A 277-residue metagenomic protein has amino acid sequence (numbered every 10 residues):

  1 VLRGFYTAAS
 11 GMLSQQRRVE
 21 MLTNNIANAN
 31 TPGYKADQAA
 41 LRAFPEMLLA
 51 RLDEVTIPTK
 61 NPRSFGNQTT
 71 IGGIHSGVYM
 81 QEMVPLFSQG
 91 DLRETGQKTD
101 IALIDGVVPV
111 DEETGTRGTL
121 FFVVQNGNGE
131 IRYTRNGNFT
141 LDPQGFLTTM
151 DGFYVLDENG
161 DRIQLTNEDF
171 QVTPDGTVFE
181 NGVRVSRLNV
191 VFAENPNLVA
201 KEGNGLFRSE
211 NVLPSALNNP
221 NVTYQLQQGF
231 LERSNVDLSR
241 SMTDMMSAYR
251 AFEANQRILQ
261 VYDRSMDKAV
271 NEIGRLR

Functional and structural regions predicted by a protein language model:
V1-R277: Amphipathic alpha-helical polymerization modules
